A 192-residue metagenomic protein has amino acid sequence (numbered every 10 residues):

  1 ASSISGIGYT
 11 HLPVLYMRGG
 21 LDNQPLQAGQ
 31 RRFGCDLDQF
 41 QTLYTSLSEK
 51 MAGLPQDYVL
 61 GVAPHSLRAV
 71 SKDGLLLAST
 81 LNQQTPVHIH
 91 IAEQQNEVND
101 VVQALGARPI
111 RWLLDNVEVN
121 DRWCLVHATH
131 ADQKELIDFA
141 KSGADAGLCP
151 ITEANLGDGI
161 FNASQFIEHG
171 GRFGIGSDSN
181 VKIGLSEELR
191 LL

Functional and structural regions predicted by a protein language model:
S2-V126: Metal-coordinating catalytic core of metallo-dependent amide/deamination hydrolases
L76, L136-I137, S164: Alpha-helical segments flanking ligand/cofactor-binding loops in enzyme cores
S79-P86, E118-D121, D138-G147, E168-F173: Glycine-enriched alpha-helix->loop->beta-strand junction motifs that scaffold or abut catalytic
H90-E93, H127-T129, L148-T152, I175-S179: Active-site proximal loops enriched in glycine and acidic residues that flank catalytic Cys/His/Asp and coordinate
D115-R122, S164-L192: His/Asp/Glu-enriched, well-ordered alpha-helical/loop segment that forms or immediately abuts the divalent-metal
L125, H130-Q133, E153-I160, S179 (+1 more regions): C-terminal active-site-proximal or functional interface alpha/beta core segments in diverse enzymes
K141-G147, E153-E168, E188, L192: Flexible glycine/proline-rich, aromatic-decorated loop/lid segments
